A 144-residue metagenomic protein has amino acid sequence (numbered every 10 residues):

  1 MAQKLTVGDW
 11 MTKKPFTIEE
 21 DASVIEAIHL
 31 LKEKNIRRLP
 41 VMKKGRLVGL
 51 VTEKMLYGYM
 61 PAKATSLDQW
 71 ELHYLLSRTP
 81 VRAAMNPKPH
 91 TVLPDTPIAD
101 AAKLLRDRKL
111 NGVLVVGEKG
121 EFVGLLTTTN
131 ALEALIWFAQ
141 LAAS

Functional and structural regions predicted by a protein language model:
M1-K14, T52-H90, P97, A102-R106 (+1 more regions): Tandem CBS (Bateman) regulatory domains
I18-N35, V41-K43, T91-L110, V115-G117 (+1 more regions): The conserved cystathionine-beta-synthase
K32-P40, Y59-P61, S66: Short, charge-rich amphipathic segments
M42, V48, F122-V123: Short hydrophobic beta-strand segments in globular cytosolic domains
